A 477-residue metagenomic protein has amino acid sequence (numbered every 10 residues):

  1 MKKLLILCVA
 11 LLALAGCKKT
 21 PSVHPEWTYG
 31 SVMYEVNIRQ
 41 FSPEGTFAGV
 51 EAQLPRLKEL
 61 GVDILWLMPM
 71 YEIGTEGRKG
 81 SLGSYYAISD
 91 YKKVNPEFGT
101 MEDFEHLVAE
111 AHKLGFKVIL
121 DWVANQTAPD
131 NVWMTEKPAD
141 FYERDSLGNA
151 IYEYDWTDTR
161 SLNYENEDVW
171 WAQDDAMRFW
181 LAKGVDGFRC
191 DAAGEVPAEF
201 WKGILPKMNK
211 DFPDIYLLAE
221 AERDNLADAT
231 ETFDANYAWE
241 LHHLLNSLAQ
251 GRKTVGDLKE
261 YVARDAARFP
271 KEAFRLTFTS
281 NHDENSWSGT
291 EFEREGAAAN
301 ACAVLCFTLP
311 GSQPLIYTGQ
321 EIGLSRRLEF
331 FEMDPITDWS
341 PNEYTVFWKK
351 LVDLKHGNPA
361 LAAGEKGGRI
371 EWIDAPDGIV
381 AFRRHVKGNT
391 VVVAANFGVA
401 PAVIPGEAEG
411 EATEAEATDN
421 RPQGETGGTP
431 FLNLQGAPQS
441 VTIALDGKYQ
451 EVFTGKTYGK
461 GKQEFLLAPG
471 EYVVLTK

Functional and structural regions predicted by a protein language model:
M1-L4: Positively charged n-region of N-terminal signal peptides that target proteins for export
V9-G16: Hydrophobic h-region of N-terminal signal peptides that target proteins for export in Gram-negative bacteria
K18-A48, P55-D63, P69-K183, G203-F212: Substrate-binding/active-site clefts of carbohydrate-active enzymes
V32-Y34, L65-L67, V118-L120, F188 (+3 more regions): Hydrophobic faces of well-ordered beta-strands that scaffold small-molecule active sites in alpha/beta enzyme cores
V36, L57, L67, Y91 (+8 more regions): Conserved, mostly hydrophobic/aromatic
D175, D191-F278, G296, L305-T308 (+5 more regions): Active-site-proximal helices and loops of the catalytic beta/alpha 8
W372-E407, G428-I443: Carbohydrate-binding surface patches
G459-K477: C-terminal beta-strand-rich structural cap/linker in extracellular carbohydrate-active enzymes
